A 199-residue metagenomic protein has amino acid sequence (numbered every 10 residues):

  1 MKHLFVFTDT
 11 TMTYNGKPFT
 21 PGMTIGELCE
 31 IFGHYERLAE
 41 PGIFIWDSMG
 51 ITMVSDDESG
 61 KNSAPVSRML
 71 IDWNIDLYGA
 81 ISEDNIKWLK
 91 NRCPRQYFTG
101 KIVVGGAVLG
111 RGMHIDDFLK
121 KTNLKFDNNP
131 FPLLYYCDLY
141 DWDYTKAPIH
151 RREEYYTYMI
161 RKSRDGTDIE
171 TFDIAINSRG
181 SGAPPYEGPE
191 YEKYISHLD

Functional and structural regions predicted by a protein language model:
M1-D199: Short helix/turn-capping signatures at newly exposed starts of structured segments
